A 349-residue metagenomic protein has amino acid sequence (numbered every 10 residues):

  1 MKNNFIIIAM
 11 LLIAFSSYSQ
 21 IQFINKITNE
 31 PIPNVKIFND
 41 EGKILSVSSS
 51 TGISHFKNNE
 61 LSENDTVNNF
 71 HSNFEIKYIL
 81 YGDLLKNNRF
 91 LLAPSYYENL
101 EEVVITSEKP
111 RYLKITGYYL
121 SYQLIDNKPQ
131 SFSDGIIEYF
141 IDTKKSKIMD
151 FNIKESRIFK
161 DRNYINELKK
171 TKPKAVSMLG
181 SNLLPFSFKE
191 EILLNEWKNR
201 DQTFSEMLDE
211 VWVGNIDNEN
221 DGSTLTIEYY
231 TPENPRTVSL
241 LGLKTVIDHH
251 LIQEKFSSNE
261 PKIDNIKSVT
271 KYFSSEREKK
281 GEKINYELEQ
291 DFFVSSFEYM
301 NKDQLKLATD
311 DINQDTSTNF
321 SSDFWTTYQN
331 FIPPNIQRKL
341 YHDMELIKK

Functional and structural regions predicted by a protein language model:
M1-F23: Bacterial Sec-dependent N-terminal signal peptides
I21-N29, G52-S54, F90, V103: A short, amphipathic beta-strand motif
I27-E41: Short, ordered, surface-exposed loop/turn motifs in non-cytosolic proteins
V35-N39, V67, I105: Hydrophobic beta-strand segments
K43-H55: Short, acidic Ser/Thr/Gly-rich low-complexity loop/linker segments typical of extracellular and cell-surface proteins
H55-N64: Short Pro-Gly-centered beta-turn/loop motif in secreted/extracellular proteins
T66-I79: A short, solvent-exposed loop/turn motif at the edges and junctions of modular extracellular/periplasmic domains
R89-K349: Surface-exposed, low-complexity/disordered segments and acidic/polar micro-motifs at processing/linker regions
